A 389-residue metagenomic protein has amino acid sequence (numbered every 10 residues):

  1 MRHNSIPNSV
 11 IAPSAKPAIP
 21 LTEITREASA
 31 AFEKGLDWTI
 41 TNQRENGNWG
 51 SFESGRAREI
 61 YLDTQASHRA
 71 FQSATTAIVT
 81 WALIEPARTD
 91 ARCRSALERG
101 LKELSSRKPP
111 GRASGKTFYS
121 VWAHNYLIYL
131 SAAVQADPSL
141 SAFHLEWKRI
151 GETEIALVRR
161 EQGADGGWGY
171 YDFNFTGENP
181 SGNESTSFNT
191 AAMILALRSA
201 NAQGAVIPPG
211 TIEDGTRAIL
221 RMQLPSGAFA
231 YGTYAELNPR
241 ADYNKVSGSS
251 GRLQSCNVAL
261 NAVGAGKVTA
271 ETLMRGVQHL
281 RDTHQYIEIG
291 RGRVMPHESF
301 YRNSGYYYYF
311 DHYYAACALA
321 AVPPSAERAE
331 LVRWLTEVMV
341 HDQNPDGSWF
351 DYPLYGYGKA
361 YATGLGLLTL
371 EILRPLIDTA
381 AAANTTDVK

Functional and structural regions predicted by a protein language model:
M1, D387-K389: Short, solvent-exposed mixed-charge patches
N4-D37, S51-A96, P109-A156, R160-E213 (+2 more regions): An alpha-helical repeat/solenoid feature that recognizes helix-turn-helix modules
W38-N42: Alpha-helical segment of the N-proximal tetratricopeptide repeat
L101-E103: Active-site-surrounding "flap" and adjacent substrate/cofactor-binding loops of secreted or lumenal enzymes, prototyped
S106, Q343: Exposed, tryptophan/tyrosine-rich binding patches on extracellular proteins that engage cell-surface glycans
M339-V340: TPR/TPR-like (Sel1-like) alpha-helical repeat modules
